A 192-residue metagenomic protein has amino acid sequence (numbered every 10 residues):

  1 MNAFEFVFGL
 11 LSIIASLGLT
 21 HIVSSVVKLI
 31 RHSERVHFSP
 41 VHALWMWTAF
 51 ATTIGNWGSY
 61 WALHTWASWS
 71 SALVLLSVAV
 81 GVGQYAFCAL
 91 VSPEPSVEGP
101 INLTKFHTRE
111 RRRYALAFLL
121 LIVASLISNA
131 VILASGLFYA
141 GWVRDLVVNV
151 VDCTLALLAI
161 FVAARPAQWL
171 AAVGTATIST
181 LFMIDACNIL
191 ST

Functional and structural regions predicted by a protein language model:
M1-G18: Hydrophobic transmembrane alpha-helical segments in integral membrane proteins
F8, S12, S71-V82, G141-C153: Alpha-helical transmembrane segments of polytopic membrane proteins
K28-H42, H64-W69, V97-T108, F161-A171: Membrane-interface helix-boundary motifs at transmembrane edges
P40-L63: A generic, lipid-embedded transmembrane alpha helix
L44, W169-L181: Central hydrophobic cores of alpha-helical transmembrane segments in multi-pass integral membrane proteins
W61-A89: Alpha-helical transmembrane-segment detector that highlights a single hydrophobic TM helix and its immediate
V78-V147: Membrane-proximal helix-loop-helix units in multi-pass membrane proteins
L133, F182-T192: Juxtamembrane boundary at the C-terminal end of a transmembrane helix
